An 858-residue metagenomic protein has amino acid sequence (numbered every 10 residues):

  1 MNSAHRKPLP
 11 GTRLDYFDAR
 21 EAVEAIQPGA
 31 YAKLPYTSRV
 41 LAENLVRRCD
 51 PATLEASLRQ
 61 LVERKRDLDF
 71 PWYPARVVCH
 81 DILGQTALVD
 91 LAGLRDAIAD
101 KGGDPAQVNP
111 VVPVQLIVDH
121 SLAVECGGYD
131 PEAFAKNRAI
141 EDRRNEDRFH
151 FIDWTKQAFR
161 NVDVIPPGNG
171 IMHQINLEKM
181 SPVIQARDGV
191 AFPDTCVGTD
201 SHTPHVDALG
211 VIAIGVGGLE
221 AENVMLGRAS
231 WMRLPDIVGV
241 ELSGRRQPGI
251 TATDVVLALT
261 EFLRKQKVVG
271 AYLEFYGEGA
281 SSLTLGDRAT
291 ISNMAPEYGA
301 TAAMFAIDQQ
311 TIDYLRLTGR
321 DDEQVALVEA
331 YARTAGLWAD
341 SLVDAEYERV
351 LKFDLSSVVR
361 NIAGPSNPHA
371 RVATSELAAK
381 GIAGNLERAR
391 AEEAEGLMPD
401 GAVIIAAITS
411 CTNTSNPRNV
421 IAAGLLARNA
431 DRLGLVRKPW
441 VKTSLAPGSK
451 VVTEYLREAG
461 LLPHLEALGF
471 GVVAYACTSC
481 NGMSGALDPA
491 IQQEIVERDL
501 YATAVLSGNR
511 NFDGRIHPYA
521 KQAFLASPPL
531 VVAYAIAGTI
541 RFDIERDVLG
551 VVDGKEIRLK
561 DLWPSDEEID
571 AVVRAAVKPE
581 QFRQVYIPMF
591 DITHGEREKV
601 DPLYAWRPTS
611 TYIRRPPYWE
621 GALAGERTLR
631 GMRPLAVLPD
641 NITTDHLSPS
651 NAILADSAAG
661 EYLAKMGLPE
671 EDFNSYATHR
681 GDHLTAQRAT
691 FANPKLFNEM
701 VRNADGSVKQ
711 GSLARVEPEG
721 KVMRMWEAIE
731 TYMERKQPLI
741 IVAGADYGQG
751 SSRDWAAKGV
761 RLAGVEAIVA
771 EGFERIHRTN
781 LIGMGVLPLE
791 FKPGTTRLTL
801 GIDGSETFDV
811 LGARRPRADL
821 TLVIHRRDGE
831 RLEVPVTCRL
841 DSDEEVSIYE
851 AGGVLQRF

Functional and structural regions predicted by a protein language model:
M1-F858: Fe-S-dependent hydro-lyases/dehydratases of central metabolism
